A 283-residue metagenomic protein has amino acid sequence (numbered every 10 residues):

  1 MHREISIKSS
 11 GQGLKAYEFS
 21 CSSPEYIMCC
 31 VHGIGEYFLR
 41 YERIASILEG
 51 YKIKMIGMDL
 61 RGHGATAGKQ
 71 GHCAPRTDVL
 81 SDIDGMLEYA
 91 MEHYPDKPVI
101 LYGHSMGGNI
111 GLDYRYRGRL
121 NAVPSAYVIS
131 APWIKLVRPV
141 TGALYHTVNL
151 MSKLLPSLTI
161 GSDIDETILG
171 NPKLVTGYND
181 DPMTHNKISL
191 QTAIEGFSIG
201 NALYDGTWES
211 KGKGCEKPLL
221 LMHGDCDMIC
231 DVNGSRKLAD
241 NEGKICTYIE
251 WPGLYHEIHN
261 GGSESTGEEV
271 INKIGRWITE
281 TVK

Functional and structural regions predicted by a protein language model:
M1-C21: N-terminal cap/lid segment of alpha/beta-hydrolase-fold proteins
E25, H32-E36, D225: Active-site glycine-rich loops that stabilize anionic/oxyanionic intermediates across multiple enzyme folds
G35-Y37, G64-Y94, S265-V270: Catalytic nucleophile-loop/oxyanion-hole region of alpha/beta-hydrolase and closely related hydrolase-like folds
A45-K69: Conserved alpha/beta-hydrolase
M106-S189: Alpha/beta-hydrolase-fold enzymes
C215, L221-H223, D227: Short beta-strand/loop motif that positions the catalytic acidic residue of the alpha/beta-hydrolase fold
K217, D231-N241: Short alpha-helix in the alpha/beta-hydrolase fold that links the catalytic acid
I245-T247, P252-K283: Catalytic active-site module of serine/aspartate enzymes centered on a nucleophile-bearing elbow/loop
